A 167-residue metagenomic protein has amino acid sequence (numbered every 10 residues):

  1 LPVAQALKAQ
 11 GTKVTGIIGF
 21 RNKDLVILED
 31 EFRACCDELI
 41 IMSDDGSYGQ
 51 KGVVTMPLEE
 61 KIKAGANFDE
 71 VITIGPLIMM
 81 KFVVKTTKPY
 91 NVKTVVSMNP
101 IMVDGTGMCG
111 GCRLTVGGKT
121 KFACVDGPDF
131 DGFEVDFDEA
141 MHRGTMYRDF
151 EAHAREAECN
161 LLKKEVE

Functional and structural regions predicted by a protein language model:
L1-P2, L77-M79, N99-D129, A157-K163: Local cysteine-cluster metal-coordination motifs and their immediate loop/turn environment, predominantly Fe-S cluster
L1-V103: FNR/FR-type flavoprotein reductase catalytic core
V14, K63-F68, T94, V116-F122 (+1 more regions): Short secondary-structure transition/capping segments
I27, A34, F122-D126, F130-E167: Short Fe-S-cluster ligation motifs
V84, G107, V135-D136: Short acidic, glycine/serine/threonine-rich loops at helix termini
